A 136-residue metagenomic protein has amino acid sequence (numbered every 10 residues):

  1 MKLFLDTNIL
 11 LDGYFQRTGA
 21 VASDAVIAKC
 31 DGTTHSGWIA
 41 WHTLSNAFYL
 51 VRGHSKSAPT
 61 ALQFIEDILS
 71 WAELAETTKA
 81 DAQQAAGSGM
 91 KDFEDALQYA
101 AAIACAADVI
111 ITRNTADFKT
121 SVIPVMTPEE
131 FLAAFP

Functional and structural regions predicted by a protein language model:
M1-I39, G53-T60, E129-P136: Short, well-structured N-terminal submotif of metal-dependent ribonuclease cores
K2, W71, I103-P136: Acidic, PIN/NYN-like endoribonuclease modules and their adjacent C-terminal/linker elements
D6, D95, N114: Acidic active-site catalytic centers that drive phospho-/nucleotidyl reactions and related ester hydrolyses
N8, T78-A80, I111-R113: Short beta-strands and strand-loop turn motifs
D12, A28, R52, G87-M90 (+3 more regions): Charged, amphipathic alpha-helical interaction segments
D24-D92, A96, A100, S121: PIN-domain endoribonuclease scaffold, especially VapC-family toxins
